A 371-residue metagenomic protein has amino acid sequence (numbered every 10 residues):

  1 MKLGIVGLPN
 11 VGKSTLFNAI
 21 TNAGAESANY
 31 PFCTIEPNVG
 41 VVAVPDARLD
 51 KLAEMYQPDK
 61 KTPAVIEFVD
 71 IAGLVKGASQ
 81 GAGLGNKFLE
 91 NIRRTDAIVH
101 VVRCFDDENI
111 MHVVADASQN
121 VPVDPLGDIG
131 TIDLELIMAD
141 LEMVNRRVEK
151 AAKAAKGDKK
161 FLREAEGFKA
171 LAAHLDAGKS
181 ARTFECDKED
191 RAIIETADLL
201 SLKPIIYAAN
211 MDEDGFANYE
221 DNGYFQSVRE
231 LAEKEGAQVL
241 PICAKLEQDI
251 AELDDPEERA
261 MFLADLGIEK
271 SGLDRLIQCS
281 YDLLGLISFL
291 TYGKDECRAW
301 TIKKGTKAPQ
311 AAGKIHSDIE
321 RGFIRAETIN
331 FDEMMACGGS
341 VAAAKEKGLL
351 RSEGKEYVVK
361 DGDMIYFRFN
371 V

Functional and structural regions predicted by a protein language model:
M1-N120, L126, D133, V144-N145 (+1 more regions): Conserved G1/Walker A P-loop phosphate-binding module
K2-V6, V11, F17, N145 (+3 more regions): C-terminal-of-GTPase-core extension/linker across diverse P-loop GTPases
G24-F32, V39-V41, L49, P63 (+16 more regions): Generic secondary-structure boundary/loop-capping signal
L74-Q80, S118-V123, G130-L136, A155-K160 (+2 more regions): Flexible beta-alpha connector loops of hexameric P-loop NTPases
L89, T95-I98, V102, L136 (+4 more regions): Long, contiguous hydrophobic alpha-helical segments, chiefly transmembrane helices and signal peptides
